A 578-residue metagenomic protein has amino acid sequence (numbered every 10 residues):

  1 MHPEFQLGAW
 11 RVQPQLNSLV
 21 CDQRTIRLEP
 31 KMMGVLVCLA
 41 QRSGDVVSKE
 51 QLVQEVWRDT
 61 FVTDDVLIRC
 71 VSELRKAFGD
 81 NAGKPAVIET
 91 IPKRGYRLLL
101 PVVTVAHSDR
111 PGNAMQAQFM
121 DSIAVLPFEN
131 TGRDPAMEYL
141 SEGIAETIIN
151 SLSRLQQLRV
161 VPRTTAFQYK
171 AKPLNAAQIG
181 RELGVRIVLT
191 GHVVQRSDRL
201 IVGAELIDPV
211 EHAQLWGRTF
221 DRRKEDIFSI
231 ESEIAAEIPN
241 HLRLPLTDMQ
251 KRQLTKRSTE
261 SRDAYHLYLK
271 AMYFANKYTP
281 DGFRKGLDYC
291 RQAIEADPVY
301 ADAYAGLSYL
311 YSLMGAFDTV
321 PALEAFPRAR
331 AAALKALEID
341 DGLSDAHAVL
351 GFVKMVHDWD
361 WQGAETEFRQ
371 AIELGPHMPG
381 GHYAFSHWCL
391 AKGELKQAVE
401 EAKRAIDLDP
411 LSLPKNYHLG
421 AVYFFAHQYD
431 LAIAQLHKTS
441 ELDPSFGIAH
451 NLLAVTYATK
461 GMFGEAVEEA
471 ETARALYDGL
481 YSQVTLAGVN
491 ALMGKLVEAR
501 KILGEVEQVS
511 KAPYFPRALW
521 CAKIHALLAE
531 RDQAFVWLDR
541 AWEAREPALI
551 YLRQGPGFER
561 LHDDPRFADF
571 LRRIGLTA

Functional and structural regions predicted by a protein language model:
M1-F5, L39-G44, F61-D109: DNA-binding patch around the recognition helix
E4, Q13-P14, S18-V20, R24-R27 (+8 more regions): Acidic, proline/glycine-rich low-complexity intrinsically disordered segments
R42, A77, N81, R94 (+11 more regions): Phosphate/oxyanion-binding loops and surfaces in catalytic or ligand/nucleic-acid-binding neighborhoods
L152, L486, E498-G504: Acidic/glycine-rich beta-solenoid
Y481-T485, Y514-A526, I550: Amphipathic alpha-helical protein-interaction segments enriched in hydrophobic
L503-A518: Generic long, charged, amphipathic alpha-helical segments
L527, V536-A578: C-terminal non-catalytic interaction modules
